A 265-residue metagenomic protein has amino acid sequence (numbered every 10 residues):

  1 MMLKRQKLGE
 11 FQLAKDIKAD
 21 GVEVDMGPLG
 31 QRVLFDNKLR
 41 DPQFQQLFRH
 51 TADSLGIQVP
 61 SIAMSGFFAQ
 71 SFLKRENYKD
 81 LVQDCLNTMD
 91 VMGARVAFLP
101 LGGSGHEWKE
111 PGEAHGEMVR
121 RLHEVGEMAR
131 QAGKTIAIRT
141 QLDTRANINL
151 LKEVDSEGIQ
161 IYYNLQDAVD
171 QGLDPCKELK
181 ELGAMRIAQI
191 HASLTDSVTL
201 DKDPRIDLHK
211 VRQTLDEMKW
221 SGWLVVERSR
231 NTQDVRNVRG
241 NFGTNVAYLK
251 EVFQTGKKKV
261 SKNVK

Functional and structural regions predicted by a protein language model:
M2, M26-G30, S65-F68, L101-G105 (+5 more regions): Active-site-proximal loop/turn and secondary-structure-junction residues that shape catalytic pockets, frequently
L3-D20, N147-K265: Histidine-acidic metal/acid-base catalytic patches
F11-Q12, T51-L55, F68-I161, V169-D170 (+1 more regions): Active-site acidic/histidine proton-transfer and metal-coordination neighborhood in alpha/beta enzyme cores
D20-G21, Q58, R95, T135 (+1 more regions): Residue-level detector of anion-binding/catalytic polar loops
E23, S61-A63, F98, A137 (+2 more regions): Conserved beta-strand positions in the central sheet of alpha/beta enzyme cores
E23-R49, L101-K109: Glycine-rich, proline-tolerant flexible connector loops at the mouths of alpha/beta enzymes
K38-Q45, R75-Q83, P111-L122, D174-K180 (+2 more regions): Charged helix-capping and loop-helix junction motifs
D41-Q70: Mid-chain, structured segments of secreted extracytoplasmic proteins
